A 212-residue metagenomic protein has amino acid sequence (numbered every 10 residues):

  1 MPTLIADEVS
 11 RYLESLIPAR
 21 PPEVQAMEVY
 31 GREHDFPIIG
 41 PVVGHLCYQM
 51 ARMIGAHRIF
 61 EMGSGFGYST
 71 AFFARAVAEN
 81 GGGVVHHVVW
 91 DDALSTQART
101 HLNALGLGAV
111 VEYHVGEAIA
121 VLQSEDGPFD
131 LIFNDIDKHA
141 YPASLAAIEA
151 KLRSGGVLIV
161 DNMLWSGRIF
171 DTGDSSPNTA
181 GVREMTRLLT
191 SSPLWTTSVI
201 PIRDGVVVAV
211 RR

Functional and structural regions predicted by a protein language model:
M1, S15-L16, D35, G173-P177: A general boundary/transition motif marking the beginning of the first structured unit of a protein
M1-V24: N-terminal auxiliary segments of SAM/dcSAM-dependent transferases
V9, V29-E33, D130: A short, mixed-charge helix-start or loop-turn motif at secondary-structure junctions
L16-A19, R32-H45: Conserved SAM-binding loop and adjacent beta-strand
V24-Y30, W165: Short, basic/glycine-rich phosphate-binding loops at helix/coil junctions that contact nucleotide phosphates
Y30-H34, I169-T172: Short glycine/proline- and acidic residue-enriched helix-loop micro-motifs that form flexible lids or anion-recognition
P41-R212: S-adenosylmethionine/decaboxylated-SAM
